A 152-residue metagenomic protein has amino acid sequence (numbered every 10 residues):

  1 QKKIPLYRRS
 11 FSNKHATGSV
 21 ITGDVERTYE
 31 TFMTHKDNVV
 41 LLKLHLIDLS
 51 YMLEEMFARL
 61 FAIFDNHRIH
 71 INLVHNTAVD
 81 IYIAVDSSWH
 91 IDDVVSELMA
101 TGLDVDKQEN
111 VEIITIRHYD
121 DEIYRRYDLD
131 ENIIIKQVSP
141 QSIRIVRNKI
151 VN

Functional and structural regions predicted by a protein language model:
Q1-N152: C-terminal catalytic "cap/lid" subdomain
